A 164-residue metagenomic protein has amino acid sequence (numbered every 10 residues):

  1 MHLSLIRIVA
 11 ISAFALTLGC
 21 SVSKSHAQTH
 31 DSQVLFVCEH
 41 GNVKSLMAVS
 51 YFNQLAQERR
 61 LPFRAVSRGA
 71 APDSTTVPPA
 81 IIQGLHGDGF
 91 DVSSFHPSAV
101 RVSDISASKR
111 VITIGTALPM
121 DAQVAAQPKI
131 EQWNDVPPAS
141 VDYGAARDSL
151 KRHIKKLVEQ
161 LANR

Functional and structural regions predicted by a protein language model:
M1-A10: Bacterial N-terminal signal peptides that target proteins for export
V9-G19: Bacterial N-terminal signal peptides
T17, D121-R164: Phosphate-binding/catalytic loops
K24-R101: Conserved active-site segments centered on acidic
S67, T113, E131-N134: Structural signal for conserved beta-strand scaffold positions within catalytic alpha/beta enzyme cores
I105-S106: A short, aliphatic-rich alpha-helical micro-motif
K109-V111: Conserved acidic residues
I114-M120: Short, polar loop motifs at secondary-structure junctions
